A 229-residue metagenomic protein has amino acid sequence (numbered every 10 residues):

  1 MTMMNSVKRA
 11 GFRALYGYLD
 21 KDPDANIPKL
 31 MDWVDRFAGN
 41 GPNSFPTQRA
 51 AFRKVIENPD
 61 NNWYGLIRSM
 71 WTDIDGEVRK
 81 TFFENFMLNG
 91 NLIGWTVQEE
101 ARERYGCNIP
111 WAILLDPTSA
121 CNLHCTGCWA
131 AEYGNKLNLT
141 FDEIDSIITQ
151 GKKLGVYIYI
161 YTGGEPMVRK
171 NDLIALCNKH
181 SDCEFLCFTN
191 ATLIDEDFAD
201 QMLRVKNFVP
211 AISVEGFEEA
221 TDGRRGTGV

Functional and structural regions predicted by a protein language model:
M1-G65: Auxiliary Fe-S-binding modules of radical SAM enzymes
R13, A25-P28, P46, A50 (+7 more regions): Generic alpha-helical secondary structure signal
D60-L114: N-terminal [4Fe-4S]-dependent radical SAM core
R102-E103, I113, N135-K136, L186-C187 (+1 more regions): A generic structural signal for short
G106-N108, A112-F141: Canonical Radical SAM [4Fe-4S] cluster-binding loop centered on the CxxxCxxC motif and its immediate flanking residues
K136, V168-R169: Secondary-structure boundary/capping motif
F141-Y161, R169-V229: Radical SAM/AdoMet-radical enzyme domain recognition
